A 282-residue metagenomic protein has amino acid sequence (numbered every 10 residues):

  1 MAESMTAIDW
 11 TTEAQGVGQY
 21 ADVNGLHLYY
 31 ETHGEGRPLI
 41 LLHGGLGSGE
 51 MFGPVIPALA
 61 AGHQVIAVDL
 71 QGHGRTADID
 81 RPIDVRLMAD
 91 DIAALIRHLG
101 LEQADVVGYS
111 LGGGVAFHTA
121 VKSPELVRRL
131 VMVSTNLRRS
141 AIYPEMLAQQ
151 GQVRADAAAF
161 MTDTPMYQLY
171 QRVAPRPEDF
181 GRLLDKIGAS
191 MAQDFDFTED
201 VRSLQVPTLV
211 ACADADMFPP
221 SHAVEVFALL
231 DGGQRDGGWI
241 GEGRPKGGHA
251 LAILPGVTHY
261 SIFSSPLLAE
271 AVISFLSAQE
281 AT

Functional and structural regions predicted by a protein language model:
M1-L39, G62-H63, S277-T282: Alpha/beta-hydrolase fold catalytic core
A14, A67-V107: Active-site loop/oxyanion-hole signature of alpha/beta-hydrolase fold enzymes
L26-A77: Conserved HGGG/HGGXW glycine-rich cap/lid loop of the alpha/beta-hydrolase fold
G114-K122, R128-Y167: Flexible "cap/lid" loop of the alpha/beta hydrolase fold
L184-D200: Active-site nucleophile elbow and catalytic-triad environment of alpha/beta-hydrolase enzymes
L204, V210-C212: Short beta-strand/loop motif that positions the catalytic acidic residue of the alpha/beta-hydrolase fold
M217-A223, Q234: Conserved alpha/beta-hydrolase "acid-adjacent" motif
E242-T282: Catalytic active-site module of serine/aspartate enzymes centered on a nucleophile-bearing elbow/loop
